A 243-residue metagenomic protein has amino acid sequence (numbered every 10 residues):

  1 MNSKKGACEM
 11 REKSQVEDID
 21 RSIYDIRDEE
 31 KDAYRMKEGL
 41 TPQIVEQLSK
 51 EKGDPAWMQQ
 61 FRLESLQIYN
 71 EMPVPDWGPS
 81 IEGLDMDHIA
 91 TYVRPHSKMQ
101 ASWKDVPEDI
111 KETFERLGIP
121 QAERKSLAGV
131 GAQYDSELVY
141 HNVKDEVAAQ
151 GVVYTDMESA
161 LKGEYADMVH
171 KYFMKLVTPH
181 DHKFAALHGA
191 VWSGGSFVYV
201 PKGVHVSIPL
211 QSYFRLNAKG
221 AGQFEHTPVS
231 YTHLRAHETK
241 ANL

Functional and structural regions predicted by a protein language model:
G6-E238: Glycine-rich and polybasic anion-binding loops at the starts of cofactor/ligand-binding domains
K240-N242: N-terminal low-complexity segments that are often proline-rich with Ser/Thr-Pro
